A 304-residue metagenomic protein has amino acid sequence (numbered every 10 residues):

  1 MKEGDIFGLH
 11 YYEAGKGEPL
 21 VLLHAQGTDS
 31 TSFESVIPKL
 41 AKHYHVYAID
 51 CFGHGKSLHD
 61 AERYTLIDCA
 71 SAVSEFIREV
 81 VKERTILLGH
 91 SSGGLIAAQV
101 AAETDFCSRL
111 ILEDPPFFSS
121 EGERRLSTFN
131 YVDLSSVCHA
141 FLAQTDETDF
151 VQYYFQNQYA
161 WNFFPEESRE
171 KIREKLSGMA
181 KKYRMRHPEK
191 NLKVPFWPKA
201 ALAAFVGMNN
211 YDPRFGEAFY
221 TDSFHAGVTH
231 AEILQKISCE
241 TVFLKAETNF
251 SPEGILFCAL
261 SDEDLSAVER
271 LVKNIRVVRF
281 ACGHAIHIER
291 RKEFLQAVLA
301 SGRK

Functional and structural regions predicted by a protein language model:
F7, C51-L88, S92, Q99 (+2 more regions): Active-site loop/oxyanion-hole signature of alpha/beta-hydrolase fold enzymes
F7-H59: Conserved HGGG/HGGXW glycine-rich cap/lid loop of the alpha/beta-hydrolase fold
G94-D105, L110: Short glycine-enriched nucleophile-adjacent loop and the immediately C-terminal alpha-helix near the catalytic center
I111-R169: Flexible "cap/lid" loop of the alpha/beta hydrolase fold
E170-E232, T248: Hydrophobic, aromatic-rich cap/lid helix
L234-A281: Conserved loop-alpha-helix segment in the C-terminal half of the alpha/beta-hydrolase fold that carries the catalytic
R279-R291: Catalytic histidine-centered segment of alpha/beta-hydrolase-like enzymes
I288-A300: Post-His helix in hydrolase/transferase enzymes
